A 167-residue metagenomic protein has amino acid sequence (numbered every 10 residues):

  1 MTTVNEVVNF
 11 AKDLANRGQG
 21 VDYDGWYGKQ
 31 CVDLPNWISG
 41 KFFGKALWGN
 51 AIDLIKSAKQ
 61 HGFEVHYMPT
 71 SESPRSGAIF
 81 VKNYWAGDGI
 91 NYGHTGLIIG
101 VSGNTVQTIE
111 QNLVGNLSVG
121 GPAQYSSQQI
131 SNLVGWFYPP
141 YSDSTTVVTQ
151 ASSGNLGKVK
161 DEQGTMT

Functional and structural regions predicted by a protein language model:
T2-F10, N16-G20, I90-K160: Aromatic- and glycine-rich peptidoglycan recognition patches
T2-S102, I109-E110: Secreted/periplasmic proteins that engage bacterial cell-wall peptidoglycan
G40, D143-T145, T165: A generic structural micro-environment signature that highlights single residues at secondary-structure boundaries
K158, T165-T167: Extended, compositionally biased terminal segments
